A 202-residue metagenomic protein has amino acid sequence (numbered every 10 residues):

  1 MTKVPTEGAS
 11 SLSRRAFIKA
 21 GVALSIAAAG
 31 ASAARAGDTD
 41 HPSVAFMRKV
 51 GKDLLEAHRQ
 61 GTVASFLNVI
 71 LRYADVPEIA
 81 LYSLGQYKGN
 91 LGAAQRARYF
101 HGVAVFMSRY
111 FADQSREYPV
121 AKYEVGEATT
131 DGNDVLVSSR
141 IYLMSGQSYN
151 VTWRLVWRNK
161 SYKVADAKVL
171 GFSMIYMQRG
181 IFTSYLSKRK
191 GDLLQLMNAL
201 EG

Functional and structural regions predicted by a protein language model:
M1-L12, A20-G30: N-terminal secretory signal peptides
S32-A36: Sec/Tat signal peptide C-region and signal peptidase I cleavage site
T39-Q114: Early exported N-terminus immediately downstream of N-terminal targeting peptides
V103, T129, I141-L143, L155-W157 (+1 more regions): A mature extracytoplasmic/lumenal domain signature
R109-Y149, A199-G202: Surface-exposed, charged secondary-structure patches
S148-Y176: Short beta-strand edge/turn micro-motifs at domain boundaries
D166-G202: Low-complexity, intrinsically disordered terminal/linker segments enriched in charged and Gly/Pro repeats
